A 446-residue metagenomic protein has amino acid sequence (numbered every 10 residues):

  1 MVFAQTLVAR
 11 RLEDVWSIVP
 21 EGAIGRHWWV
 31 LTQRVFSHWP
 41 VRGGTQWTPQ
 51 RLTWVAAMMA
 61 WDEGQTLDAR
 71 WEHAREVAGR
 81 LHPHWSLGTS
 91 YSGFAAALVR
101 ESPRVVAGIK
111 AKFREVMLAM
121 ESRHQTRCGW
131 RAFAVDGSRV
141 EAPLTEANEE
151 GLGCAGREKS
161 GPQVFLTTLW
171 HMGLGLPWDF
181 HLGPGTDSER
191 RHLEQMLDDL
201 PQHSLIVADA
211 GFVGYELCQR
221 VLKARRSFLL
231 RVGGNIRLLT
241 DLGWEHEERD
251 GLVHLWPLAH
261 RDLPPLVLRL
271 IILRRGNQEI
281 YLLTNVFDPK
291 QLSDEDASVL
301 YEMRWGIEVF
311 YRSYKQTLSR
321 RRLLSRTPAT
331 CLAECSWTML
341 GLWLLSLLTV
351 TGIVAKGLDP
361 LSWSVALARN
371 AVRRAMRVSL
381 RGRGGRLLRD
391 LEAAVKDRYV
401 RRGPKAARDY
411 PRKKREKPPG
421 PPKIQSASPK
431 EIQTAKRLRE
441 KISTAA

Functional and structural regions predicted by a protein language model:
M1-H73, S86, L98-E101, G108-K112 (+4 more regions): Single, function-defining residue in the core of a domain
E76-A95: Short, basic interhelical loop/turn and adjoining N-cap of the next helix at nucleic-acid- or acidic-partner-contacting
E115-S122: A short, well-structured juxtamembrane/interface segment
